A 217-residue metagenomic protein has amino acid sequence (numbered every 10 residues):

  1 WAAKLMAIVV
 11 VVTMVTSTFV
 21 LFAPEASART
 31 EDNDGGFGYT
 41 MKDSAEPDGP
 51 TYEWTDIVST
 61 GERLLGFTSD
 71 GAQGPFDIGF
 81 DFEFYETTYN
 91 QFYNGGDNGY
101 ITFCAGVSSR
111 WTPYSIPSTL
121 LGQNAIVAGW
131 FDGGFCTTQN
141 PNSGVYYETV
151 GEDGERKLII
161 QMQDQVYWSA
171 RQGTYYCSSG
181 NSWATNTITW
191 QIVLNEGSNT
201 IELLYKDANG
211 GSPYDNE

Functional and structural regions predicted by a protein language model:
W1-A2, E217: Accessible peptide chain termini
A2-V15: Sec-dependent N-terminal signal peptides
A3, F22-P24, G180: Generic signature of intrinsically disordered, low-complexity, basic-rich segments and short cationic peptides
A7-I8, A23, D43, F67: Generic detector of low-complexity/intrinsically disordered segments and short hydrophobic N-terminal stretches
V15-T30: Sec-dependent signal peptide cleavage junction
A28-E217: Extracytoplasmic Ser/Thr/Pro-rich, glycosylation-prone low-complexity segments
